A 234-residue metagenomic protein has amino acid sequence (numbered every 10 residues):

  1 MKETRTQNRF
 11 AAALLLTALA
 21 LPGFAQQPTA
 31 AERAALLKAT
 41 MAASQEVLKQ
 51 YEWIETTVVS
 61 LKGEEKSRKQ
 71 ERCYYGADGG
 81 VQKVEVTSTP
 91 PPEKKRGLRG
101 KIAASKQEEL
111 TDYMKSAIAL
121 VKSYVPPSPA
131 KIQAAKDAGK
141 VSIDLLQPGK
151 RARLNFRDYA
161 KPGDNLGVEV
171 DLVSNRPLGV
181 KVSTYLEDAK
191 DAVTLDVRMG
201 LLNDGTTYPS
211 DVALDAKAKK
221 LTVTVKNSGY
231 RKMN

Functional and structural regions predicted by a protein language model:
K2-L14: Bacterial N-terminal signal peptides that target proteins for export
A20-P22: N-terminal signal peptide c-region/cleavage motif recognized by signal peptidases
F24-I54: N-terminal leader/targeting segments and the immediate start of mature chains
Q27, T89-D164, L186-A189: Flexible, processing/modification-adjacent segments and terminal tails in exported/periplasmic/extracellular proteins
L37-Q45, T57-S60, S128-K131, K140-I143 (+1 more regions): Intrinsically disordered, low-complexity boundary segments flanking structured domains
S44-E52, K66, K136, Q147-G149: Short, surface-exposed loop/turn motifs at beta-strand boundaries within globular domains
K49-P91: N-terminal, post-signal-peptide region of Sec/Tat-exported proteins
L145-N234: Gly/Pro-enriched, hydrophobic low-complexity segments that function as extracytoplasmic propeptides/linkers
